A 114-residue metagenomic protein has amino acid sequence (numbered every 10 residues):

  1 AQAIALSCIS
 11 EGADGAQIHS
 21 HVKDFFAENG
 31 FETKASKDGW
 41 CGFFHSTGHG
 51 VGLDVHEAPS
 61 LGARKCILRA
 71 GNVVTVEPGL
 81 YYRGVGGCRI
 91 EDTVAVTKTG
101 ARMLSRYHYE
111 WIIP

Functional and structural regions predicted by a protein language model:
A1-P114: Active-site neighborhoods and metal-handling regions in enzymes and metal-associated proteins
